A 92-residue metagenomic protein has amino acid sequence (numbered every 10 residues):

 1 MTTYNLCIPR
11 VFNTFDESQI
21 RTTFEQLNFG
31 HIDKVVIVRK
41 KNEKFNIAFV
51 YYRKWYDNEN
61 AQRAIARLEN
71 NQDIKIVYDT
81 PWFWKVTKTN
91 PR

Functional and structural regions predicted by a protein language model:
T2-I47, Y51-N60, E69-N71: Canonical RRM/RBD RNA-binding surface and closely related RRM-like beta-sheet modules in eukaryotic RNA-binding proteins
R63-I65: "Short basic amphipathic alpha-helical interaction patches in structured regions
R67-R92: Low-complexity RS/RG/RGG-rich segments used by eukaryotic RNA-binding proteins and nuclear co-regulators for mRNP
